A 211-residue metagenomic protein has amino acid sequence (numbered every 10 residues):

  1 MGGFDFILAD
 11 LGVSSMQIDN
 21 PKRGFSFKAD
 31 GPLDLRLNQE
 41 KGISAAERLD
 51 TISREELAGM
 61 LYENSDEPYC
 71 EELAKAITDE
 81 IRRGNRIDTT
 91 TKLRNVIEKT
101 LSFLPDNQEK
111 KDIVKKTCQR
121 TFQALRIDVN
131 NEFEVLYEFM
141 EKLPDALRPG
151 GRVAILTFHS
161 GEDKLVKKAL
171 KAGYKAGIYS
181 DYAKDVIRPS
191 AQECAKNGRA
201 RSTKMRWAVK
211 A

Functional and structural regions predicted by a protein language model:
M1-A211: S-adenosyl-L-methionine-dependent methyltransferase catalytic core, i.e., the SAM/SAH-binding region
